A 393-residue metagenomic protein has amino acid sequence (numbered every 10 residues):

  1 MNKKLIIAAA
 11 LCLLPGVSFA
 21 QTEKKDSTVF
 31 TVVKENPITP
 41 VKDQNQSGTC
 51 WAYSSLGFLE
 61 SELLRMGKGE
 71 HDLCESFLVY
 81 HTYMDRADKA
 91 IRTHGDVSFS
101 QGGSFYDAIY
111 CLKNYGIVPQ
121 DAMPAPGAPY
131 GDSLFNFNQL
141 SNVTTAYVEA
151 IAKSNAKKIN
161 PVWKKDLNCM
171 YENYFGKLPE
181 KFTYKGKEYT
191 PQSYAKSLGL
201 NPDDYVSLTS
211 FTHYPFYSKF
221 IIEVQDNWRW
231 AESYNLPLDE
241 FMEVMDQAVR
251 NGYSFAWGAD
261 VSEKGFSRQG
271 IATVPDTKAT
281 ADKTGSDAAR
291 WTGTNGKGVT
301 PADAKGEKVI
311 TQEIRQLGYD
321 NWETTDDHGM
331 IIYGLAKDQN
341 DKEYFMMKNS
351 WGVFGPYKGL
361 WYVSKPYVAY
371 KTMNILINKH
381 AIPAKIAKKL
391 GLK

Functional and structural regions predicted by a protein language model:
M1-E23: Bacterial Sec-dependent N-terminal signal peptides
L5-I6, S47, W51, I332 (+1 more regions): N-terminal, helix-rich and Lys/Arg-enriched segments in bacterial and organellar proteins
I6, A10, V33, I38-P40 (+1 more regions): Generic hydrophobic-segment detector
C12-P15, G67, G199, G391: Short, flexible coil/linker elements and helix-boundary hinge sites characteristic of intrinsically disordered
L14-G16, Q46, A108, H328: Generic detector of short, well-ordered, non-transmembrane alpha-helical segments enriched in hydrophobic residues
Q21, P161, K165-K393: Active-site signature of cysteine proteases
K25-N227, A231-A256, S350, G355-Y357: Active-site nucleophile-adjacent alpha helix/oxyanion-hole segment immediately C-terminal to the catalytic cysteine
